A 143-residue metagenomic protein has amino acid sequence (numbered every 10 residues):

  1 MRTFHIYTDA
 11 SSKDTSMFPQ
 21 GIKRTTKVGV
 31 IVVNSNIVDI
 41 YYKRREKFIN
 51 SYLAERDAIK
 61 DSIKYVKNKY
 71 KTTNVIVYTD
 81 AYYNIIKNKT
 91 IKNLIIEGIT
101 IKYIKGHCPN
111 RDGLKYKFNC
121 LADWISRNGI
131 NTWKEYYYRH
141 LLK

Functional and structural regions predicted by a protein language model:
M1-L53, Y65: RNase H-like nuclease fold core
M1-T3, H140-K143: Short, Lys/Arg-enriched, disordered terminal segments
S11-F18, R24-T25, K60-D123, K134-L142: RNase H catalytic domain
K47-E55, D112-K117: Active-site metal-coordination segments of metallo-dependent hydrolases
I130: Residue-centric detector for conserved, function-critical "anchor" positions in compact interaction modules
